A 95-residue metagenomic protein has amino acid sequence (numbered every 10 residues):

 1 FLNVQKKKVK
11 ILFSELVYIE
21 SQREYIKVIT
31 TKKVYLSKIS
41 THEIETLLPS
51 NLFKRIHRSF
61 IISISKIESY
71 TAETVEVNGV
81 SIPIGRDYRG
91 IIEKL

Functional and structural regions predicted by a protein language model:
F1-Q5, Y88, K94: Eukaryotic intrinsically disordered, low-complexity regulatory linkers and tails enriched in Ser/Thr/Pro
F1-V77: Conserved binding/recognition cores within well-folded domains
I44, I91-I92: DNA major-groove recognition helices of helix-turn-helix
V80-R86: Canonical phosphoinositide-binding patch of PH/PH-like domains
